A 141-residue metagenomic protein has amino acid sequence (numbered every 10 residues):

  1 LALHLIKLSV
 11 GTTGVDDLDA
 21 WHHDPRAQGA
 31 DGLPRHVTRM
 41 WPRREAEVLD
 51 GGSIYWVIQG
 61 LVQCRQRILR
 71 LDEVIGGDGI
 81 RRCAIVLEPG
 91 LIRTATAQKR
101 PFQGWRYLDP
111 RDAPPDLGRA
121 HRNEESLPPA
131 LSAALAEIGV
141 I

Functional and structural regions predicted by a protein language model:
L1-A20: Short, extreme N-terminal leader segments that mark the start of a protein/domain
A2-L3, A20-H23, A27-Q28, T96 (+1 more regions): Intrinsically disordered, low-complexity regulatory segments in tyrosine-phosphorylation signaling proteins
H4, D50, R81-C83: A generic structural signal for short beta-strands and their flanking turns/coil linkers
L18, A30, R35, E45 (+1 more regions): Positively charged, polar, low-complexity stretches
L18, G51, C64-R70, L127 (+1 more regions): Amphipathic alpha-helical interface surfaces
D24-R65: Short, well-structured hydrophobic secondary-structure segments
R67-P114: Aromatic- and Lys/Arg-enriched surface recognition patch
G104-D109, P115-I141: Well-ordered alpha/beta subsegment
